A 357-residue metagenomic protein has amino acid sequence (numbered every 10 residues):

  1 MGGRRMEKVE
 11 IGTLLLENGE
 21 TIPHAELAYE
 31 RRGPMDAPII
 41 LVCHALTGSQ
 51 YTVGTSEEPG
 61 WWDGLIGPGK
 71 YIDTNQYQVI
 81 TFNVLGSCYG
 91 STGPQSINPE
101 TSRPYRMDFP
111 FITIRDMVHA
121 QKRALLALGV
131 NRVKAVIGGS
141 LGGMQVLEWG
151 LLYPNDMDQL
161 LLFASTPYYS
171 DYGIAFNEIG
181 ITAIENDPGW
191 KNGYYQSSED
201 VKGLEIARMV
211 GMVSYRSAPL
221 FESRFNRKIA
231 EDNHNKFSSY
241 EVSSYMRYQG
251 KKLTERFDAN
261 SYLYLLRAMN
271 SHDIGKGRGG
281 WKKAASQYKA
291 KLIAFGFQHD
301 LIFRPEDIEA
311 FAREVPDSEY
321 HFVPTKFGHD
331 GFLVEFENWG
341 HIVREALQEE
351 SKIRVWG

Functional and structural regions predicted by a protein language model:
E30, P34-I97: N-terminal cap/lid subdomain of alpha/beta-hydrolase-fold enzymes
S102-P104, D108, R115-A135: Conserved acidic catalytic loop of the alpha/beta-hydrolase fold
R132-D171: Conserved hydrolase catalytic core segment
D156, L162-K252: Alpha/beta-hydrolase-fold enzymes
K252, M269-D273, Q298-F303: Acidic catalytic loop of the alpha/beta-hydrolase fold
G277-W281, L301-R313: Short alpha-helix in the alpha/beta-hydrolase fold that links the catalytic acid
Y288, A294-G296: Short beta-strand/loop motif that positions the catalytic acidic residue of the alpha/beta-hydrolase fold
E309-A310, D317-G357: Catalytic active-site module of serine/aspartate enzymes centered on a nucleophile-bearing elbow/loop
